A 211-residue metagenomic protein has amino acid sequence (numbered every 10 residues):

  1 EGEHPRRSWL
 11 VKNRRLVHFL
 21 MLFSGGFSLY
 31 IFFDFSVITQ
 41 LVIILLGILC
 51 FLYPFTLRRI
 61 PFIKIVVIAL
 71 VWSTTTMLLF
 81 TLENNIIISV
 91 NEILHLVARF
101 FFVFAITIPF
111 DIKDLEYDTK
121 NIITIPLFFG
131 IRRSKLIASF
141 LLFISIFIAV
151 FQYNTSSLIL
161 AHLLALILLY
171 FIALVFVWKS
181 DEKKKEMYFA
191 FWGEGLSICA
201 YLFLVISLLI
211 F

Functional and structural regions predicted by a protein language model:
E1-L22, F100-F143: Solvent-exposed interhelical
G2-L10, F33-S36, L57-I60, I86-V90 (+3 more regions): Membrane-interface helix-boundary motifs at transmembrane edges
W9-E83, F176-K179: Intramembrane alpha-helical segments
F27-L41, T76-V97, I148-A161, V205-F211: Helix-coil boundary and interhelical linker segments in multi-pass alpha-helical membrane proteins
T39-C50, L94-F101, H162-Y170: Hydrophobic core segments of alpha-helical transmembrane domains in multi-pass membrane proteins
I65-E116, L136: Functional transmembrane core segments of multi-pass inner-membrane proteins
I125-L174: Glycine/small-residue-rich hydrophobic helix-like segments
L163-F211: Extended hydrophobic alpha-helices typical of membrane-associated regions
